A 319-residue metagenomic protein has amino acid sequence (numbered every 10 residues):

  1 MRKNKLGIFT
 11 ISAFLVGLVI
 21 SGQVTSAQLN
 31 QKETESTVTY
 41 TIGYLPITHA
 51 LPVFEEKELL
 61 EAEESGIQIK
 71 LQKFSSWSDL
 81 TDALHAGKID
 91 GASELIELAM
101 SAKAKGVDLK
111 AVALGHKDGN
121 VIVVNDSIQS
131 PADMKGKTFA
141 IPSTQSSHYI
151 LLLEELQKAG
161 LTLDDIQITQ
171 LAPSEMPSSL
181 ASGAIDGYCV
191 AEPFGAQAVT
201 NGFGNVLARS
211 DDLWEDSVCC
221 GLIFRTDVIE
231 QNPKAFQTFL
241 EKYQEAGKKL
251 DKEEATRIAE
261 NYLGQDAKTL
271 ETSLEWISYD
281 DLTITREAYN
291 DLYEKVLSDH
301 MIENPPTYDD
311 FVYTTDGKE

Functional and structural regions predicted by a protein language model:
M1-T39, K318-E319: Short, low-complexity disordered leader/linker segments with a strong preference for bacterial N-terminal type II
L29-T162, Q170, D186-P193, F203-A208 (+1 more regions): Short, glycine-/small- and polar/acidic-enriched structural segments that line small-molecule recognition paths
P46, K73-W77, Q145-Y149, P173 (+6 more regions): Solvent-exposed, acidic/flexible segments
E63-G66, D212-W214, Y279-R286: Short, solvent-exposed loop/beta-turn-alpha elements that line the ligand-binding surface or hinge of extracytoplasmic
D90, I96-L98, T169, S174-I258: Pocket-lining segment of extracytoplasmic ligand-binding domains
G136, T200, Y313: Phosphate-coordinating loops and pocket residues in cytosolic domains that bind phosphorylated ligands
E230-E303: Secondary-structure end/capping motifs
E294-E319: Conserved C-terminal helix/tail region of periplasmic/extracytoplasmic solute-binding proteins
